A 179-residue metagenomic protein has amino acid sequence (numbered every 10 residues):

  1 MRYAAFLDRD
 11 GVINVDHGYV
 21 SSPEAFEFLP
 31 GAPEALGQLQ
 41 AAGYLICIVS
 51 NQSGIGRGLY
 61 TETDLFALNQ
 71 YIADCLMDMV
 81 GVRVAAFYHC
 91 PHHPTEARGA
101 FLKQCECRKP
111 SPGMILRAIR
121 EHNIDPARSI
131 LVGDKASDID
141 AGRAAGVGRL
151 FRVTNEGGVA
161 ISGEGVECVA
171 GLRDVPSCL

Functional and structural regions predicted by a protein language model:
M1-C47: Active-site neighborhood of HAD-like aspartate-dependent phosphohydrolases
Y3, T63, A67-A86, T95-L131 (+1 more regions): Asp-based, Mg2+/Mn2+-dependent phosphohydrolase catalytic module
L7-R9, S50, V132-D134: Active-site flanking residues adjacent to catalytic metal/cofactor-binding acidic residues
D10, Q52, S111: Anionic group-transfer/hydrolysis microenvironments
D10-G11, H89-P91, M114: Short, flexible segments with low predicted structural confidence
I13-P30, I55-D64, M79-R83, R98-E106: Metal-dependent phosphoesterase signature
A32, L36-N69, R83-H93, G142: Substrate-recognition element of Asp-dependent hydrolases with the DxDx(T/V) motif
